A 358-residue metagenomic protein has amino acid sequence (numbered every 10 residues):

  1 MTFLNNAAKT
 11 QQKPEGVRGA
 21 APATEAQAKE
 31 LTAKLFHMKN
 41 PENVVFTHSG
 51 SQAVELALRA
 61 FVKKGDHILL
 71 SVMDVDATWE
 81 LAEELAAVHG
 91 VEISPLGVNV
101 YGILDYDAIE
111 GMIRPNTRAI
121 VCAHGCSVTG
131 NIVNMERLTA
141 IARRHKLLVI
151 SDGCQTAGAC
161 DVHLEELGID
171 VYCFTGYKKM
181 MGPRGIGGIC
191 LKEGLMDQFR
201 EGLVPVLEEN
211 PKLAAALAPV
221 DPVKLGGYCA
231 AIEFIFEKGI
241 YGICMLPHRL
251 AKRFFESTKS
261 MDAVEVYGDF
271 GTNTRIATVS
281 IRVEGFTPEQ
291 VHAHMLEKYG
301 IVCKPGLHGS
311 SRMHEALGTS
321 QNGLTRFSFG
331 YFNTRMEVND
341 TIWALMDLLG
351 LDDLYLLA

Functional and structural regions predicted by a protein language model:
M1-A358: Pyridoxal 5′-phosphate
